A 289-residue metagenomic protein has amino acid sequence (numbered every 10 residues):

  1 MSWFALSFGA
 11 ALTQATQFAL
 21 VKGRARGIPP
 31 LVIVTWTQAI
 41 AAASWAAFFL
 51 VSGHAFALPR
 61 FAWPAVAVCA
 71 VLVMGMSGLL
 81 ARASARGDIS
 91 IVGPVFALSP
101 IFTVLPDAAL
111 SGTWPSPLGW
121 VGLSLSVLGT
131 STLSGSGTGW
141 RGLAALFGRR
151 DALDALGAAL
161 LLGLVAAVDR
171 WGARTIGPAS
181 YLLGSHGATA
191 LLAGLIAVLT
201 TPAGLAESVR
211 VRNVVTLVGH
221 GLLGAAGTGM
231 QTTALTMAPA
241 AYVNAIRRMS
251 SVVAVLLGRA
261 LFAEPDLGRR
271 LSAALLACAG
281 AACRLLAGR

Functional and structural regions predicted by a protein language model:
M1-F8, I101-L160, R170, P265-R289: Juxtamembrane helix-loop boundary signature in multi-pass membrane transporters
M1-V68, G75-G87, G135-D154, G187-H220 (+4 more regions): Membrane-interface interhelical linkers
A15, A19, A46, A70-G75 (+8 more regions): Hydrophobic/small/kink-forming positions within alpha-helical transmembrane segments of polytopic membrane proteins
V68-V73, R82-T130, L182-L191, A240-A260: Specific alpha-helical transmembrane segments that line the substrate/conduction pathway and gating interfaces
L164, G177-S180: Generic multipass alpha-helical transmembrane bundles of integral membrane proteins
R170-R174, T236: Short amphipathic helix-loop junctions that connect adjacent transmembrane helices in Major Facilitator Superfamily/SLC
